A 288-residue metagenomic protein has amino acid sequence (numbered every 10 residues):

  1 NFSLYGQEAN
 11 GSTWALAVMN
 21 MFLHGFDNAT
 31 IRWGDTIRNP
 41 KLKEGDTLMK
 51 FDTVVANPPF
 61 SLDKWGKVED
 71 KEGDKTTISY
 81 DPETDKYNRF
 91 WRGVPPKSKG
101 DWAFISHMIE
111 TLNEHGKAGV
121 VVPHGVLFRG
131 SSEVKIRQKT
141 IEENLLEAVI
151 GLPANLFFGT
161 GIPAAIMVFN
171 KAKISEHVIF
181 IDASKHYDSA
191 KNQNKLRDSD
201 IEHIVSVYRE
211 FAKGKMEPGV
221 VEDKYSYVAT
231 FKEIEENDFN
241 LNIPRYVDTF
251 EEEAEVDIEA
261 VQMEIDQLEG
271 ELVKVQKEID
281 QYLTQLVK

Functional and structural regions predicted by a protein language model:
N1, F26-N28, H115, S175: Short secondary-structure junction motifs
F2-S3, V122: A short, structure-level motif marking secondary-structure boundaries and short turns
L4-E8: Conserved SAM-binding motif I beta-strand of class I
A9-L48: S-adenosyl-L-methionine
L48-K288: A conserved structural/catalytic subdomain of Rossmann-like adenosyl-cofactor enzymes
